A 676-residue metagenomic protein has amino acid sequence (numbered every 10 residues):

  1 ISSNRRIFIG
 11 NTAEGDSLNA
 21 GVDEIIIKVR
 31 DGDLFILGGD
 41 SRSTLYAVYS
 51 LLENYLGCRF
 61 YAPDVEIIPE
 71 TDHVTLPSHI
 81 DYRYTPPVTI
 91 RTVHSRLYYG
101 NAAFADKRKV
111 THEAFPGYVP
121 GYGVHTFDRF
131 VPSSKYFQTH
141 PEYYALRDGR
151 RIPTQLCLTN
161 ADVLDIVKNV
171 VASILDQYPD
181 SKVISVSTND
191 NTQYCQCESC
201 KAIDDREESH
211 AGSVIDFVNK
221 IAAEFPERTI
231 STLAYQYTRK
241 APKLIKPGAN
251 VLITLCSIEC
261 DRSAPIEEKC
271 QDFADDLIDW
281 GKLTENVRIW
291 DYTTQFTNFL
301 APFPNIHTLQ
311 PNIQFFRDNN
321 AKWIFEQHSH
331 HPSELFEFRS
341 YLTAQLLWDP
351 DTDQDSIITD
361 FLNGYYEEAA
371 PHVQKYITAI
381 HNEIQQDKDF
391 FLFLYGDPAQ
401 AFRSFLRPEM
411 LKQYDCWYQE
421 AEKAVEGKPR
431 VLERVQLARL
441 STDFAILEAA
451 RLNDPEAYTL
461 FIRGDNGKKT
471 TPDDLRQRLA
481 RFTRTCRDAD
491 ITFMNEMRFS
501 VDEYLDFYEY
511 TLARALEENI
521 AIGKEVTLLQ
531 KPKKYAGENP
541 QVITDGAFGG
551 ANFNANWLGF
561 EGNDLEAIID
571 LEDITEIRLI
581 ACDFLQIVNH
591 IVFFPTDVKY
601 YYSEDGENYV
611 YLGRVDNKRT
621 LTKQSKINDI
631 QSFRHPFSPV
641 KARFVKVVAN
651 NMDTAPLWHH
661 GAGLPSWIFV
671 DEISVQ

Functional and structural regions predicted by a protein language model:
S2-A20, S95: Short, well-ordered secondary-structure micro-motifs within conserved domains or adaptor modules
S17-D216, A222-E227, S231-A234, L252-T254 (+1 more regions): Feature activates predominantly on carbohydrate-active enzymes
D162-D165, S173, D261, D272-P371 (+1 more regions): Structured mid-domain segments that build the active-site/substrate or prosthetic-cofactor binding neighborhood
D204-I221, G248-E267, L346-Q354: Acidic, His- and aromatic-enriched active-site or binding-groove loops in soluble protein domains that engage sugars
S231-E259, L300-H307, S333-S340: Substrate-binding cleft/loops of secretory-pathway carbohydrate-active enzymes
L347-L529: Catalytic domains of carbohydrate-active enzymes that cleave complex glycans
F548-G613, D629-Q676: Aromatic, loop-rich ligand-recognition surfaces of beta-strand-rich domains
L612-T622: Solvent-exposed serine/threonine-rich low-complexity stretches and specific carbohydrate-binding patches
